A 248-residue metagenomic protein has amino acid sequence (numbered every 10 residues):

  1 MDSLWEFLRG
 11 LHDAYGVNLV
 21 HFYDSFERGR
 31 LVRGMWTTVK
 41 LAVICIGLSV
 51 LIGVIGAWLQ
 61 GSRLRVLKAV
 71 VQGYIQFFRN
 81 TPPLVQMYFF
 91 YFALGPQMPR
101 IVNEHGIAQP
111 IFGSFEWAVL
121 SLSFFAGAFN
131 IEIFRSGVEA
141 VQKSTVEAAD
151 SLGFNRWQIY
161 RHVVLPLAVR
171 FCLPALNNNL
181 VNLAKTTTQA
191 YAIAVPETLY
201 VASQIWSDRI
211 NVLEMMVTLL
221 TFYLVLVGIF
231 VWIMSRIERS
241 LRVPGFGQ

Functional and structural regions predicted by a protein language model:
M1-Q248: Transmembrane alpha-helices and adjacent helix-loop boundaries
